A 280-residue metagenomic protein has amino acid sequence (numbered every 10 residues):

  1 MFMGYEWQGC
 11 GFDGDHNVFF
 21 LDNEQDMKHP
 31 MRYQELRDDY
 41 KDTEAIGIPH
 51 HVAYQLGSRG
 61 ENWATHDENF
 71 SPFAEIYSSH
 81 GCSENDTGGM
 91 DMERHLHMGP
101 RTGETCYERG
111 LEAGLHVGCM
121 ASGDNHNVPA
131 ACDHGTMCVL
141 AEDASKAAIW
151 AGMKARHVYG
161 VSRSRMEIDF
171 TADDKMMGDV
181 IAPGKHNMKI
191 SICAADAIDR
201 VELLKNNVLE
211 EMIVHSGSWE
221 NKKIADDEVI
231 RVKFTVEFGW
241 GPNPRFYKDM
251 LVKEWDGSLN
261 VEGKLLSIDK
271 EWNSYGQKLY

Functional and structural regions predicted by a protein language model:
M1-Y280: Extended, charged catalytic domains and RNA/DNA-binding interfaces, predominantly in divalent-metal-using enzymes
